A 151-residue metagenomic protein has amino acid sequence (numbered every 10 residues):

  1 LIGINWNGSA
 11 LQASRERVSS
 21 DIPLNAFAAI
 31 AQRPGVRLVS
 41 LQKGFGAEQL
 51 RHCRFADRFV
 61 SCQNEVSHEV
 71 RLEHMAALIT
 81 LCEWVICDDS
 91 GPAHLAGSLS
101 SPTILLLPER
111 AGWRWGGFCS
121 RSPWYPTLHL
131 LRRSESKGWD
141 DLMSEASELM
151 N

Functional and structural regions predicted by a protein language model:
L1-N151: Catalytic machinery of carbohydrate-active enzymes, primarily nucleotide-sugar-dependent glycosyltransferases
